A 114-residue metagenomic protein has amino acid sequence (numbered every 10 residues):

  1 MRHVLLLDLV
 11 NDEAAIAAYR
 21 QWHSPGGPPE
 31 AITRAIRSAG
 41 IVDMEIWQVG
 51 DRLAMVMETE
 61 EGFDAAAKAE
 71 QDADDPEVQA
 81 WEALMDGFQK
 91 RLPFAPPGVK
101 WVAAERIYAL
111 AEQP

Functional and structural regions predicted by a protein language model:
M1-A18: Short glycine-/aliphatic-rich beta-strand segments at the starts of folded cytosolic domains
H3-D8, V42-D75: Short, well-ordered beta-strand segments in beta-rich or mixed alpha/beta enzyme and ligand-binding folds
D12, P25, A73-D75: Polar helix-capping/helix-linker motif
E13-A17, E30, P76-Q79, A83 (+1 more regions): Generic alpha-helical secondary structure signal
A15-G40: Short amphipathic alpha-helical segments
A39, E60-K100: An amphipathic, aromatic/His-enriched active-site/gating alpha helix that lines ligand/cofactor pockets
L92-P114: Short, low-order "capping/linker" segments at domain edges
